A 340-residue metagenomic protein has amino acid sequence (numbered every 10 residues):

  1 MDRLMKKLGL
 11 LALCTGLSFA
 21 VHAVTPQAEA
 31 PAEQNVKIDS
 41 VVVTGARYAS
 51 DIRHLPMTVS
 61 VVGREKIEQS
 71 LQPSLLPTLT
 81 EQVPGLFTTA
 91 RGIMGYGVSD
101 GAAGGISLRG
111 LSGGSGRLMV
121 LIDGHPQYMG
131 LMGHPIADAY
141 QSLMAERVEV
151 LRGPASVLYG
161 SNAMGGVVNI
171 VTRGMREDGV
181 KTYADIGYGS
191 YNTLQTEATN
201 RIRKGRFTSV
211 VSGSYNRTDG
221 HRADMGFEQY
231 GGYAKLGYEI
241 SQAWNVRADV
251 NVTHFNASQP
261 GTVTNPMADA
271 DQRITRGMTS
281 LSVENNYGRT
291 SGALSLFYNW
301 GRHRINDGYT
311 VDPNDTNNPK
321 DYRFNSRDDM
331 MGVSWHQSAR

Functional and structural regions predicted by a protein language model:
M1-E81, R201, G237-Y238, Q242: N-terminal Sec signal peptide and the immediately downstream disordered periplasmic leader that contains the TonB box
D2, T275-R276, N286-R340: Replace "related TpsB outer-membrane translocases also match" with "some related outer-membrane beta-barrels such as
D39, G104, M164-G166, V180-A184 (+6 more regions): Hydrophobic, lipid-facing positions within transmembrane beta-strands of outer-membrane proteins
A46, I93, G153, V171 (+4 more regions): Outer-membrane beta-barrel pore domains and translocons
P77-H125: Extracytoplasmic beta-strand/coil segments of soluble accessory domains associated with Gram-negative outer-membrane
L118, H125-R152: Short acidic/polar hinge/loop motifs at secondary-structure boundaries that mediate gating or recognition
M132, Y183-D185, R217-R222, T262-D271 (+2 more regions): Extracellular loop and loop/strand-boundary signature of outer-membrane beta-barrel proteins
Y188-R217, R222-A257, A270-A293, R340: Transmembrane beta-barrel wall of Gram-negative outer-membrane proteins
